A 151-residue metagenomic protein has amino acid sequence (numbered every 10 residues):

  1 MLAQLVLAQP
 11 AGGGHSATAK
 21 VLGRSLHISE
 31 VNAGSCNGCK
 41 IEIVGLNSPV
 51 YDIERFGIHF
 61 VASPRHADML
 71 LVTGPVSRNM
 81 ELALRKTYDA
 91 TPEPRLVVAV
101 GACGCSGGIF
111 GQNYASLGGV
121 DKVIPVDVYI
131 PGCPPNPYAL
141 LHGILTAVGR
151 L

Functional and structural regions predicted by a protein language model:
M1-R55, H59-P64, E93-R95, G111 (+3 more regions): Iron-sulfur (Fe-S) cluster-binding modules
G34, P75-S77, C103-C105, P135: Short glycine-rich anion-binding loops that position phosphate/pyrophosphate groups of nucleotides and phosphorylated
F60, V72, S77-M80, Y129: Metallocofactor- and cofactor-centric catalytic cores in central/energy metabolism, strongly enriched
A67: An anion/phosphate-binding loop that grips the pyrophosphate of nucleotide cofactors and donors
S77-L84, G107-G111: Glycine/threonine-rich flexible loop motifs
A83-A99: A short, gly/pro- and small-residue-rich
